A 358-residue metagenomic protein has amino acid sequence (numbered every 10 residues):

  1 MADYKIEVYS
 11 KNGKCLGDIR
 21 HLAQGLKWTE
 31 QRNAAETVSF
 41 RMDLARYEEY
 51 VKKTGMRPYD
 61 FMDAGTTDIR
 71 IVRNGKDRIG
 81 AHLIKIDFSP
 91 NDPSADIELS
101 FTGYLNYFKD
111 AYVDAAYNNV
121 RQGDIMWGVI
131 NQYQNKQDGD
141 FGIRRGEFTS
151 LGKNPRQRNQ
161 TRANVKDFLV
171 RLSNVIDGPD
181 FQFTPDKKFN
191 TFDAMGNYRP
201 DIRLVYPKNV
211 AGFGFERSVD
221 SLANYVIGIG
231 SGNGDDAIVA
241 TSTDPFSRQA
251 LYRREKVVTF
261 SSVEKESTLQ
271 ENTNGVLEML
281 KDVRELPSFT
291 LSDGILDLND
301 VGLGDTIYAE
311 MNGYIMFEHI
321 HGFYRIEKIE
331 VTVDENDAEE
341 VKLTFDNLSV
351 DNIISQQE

Functional and structural regions predicted by a protein language model:
M1-G128: Beta-strand-rich assembly/attachment modules of structural machines
M1-Y4, D60-T67, D177, T184-D186 (+2 more regions): A short, compositionally biased
A2-E7, K11, V170, Y198-E335 (+1 more regions): Acidic, small/polar-enriched beta strand-loop surface segments
I6-V8, F40, I69-I71, L83 (+8 more regions): Hydrophobic beta-strand residues in large extracellular and virion-surface proteins
H21, D68-F101, N209, Y308-T344: Short beta-strand and beta-hairpin "edge-sheet" elements
E30-Y50, S94-N106, G228, D282-I295 (+2 more regions): Oligomerization/assembly interface segments of phage tail-like spikes and tubes
V51-K52, K109-A115, D201-R203, D337 (+1 more regions): Short, charged, solvent-exposed linker or helix-capping segments at domain edges/interfaces that act as flexible hinges
D92-V219: Charged- and aromatic-enriched interaction segments used to assemble and dock large macromolecular complexes
